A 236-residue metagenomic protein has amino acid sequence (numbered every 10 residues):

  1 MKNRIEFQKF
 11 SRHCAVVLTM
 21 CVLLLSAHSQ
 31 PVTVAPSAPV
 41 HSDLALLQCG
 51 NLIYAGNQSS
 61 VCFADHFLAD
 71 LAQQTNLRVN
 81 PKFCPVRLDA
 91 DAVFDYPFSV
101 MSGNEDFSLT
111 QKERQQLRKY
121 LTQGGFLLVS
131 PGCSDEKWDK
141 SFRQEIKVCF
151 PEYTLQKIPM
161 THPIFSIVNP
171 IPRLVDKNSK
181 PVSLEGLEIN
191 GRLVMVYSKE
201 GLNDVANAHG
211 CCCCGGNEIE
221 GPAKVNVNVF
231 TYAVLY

Functional and structural regions predicted by a protein language model:
K2-V17: Bacterial N-terminal signal peptides that target proteins for export
C14-S26: Bacterial N-terminal signal peptides
S29-F98, N104-E105, L202-N203, H209-Y236: Aromatic-Pro/Gly-enriched surface loop or interdomain linker that acts as a lid/target-recognition segment
V34-P36, K82-L88, T110-Q116, S179-S183: Alpha-helical scaffolding within the catalytic cores of extracellular/periplasmic polymer-degrading hydrolases
A45-Q48, F63-A64, E136-H209, G216-V227: An acidic, glycine-rich "communication" segment
L47, F94-F98, Q123-F126, N190-V194: Loop/turn elements at helix/coil->beta-strand transitions in domains of secreted/extracellular proteins
L52-A55, M101-N104, S130-C133, I158-M160 (+1 more regions): Active-site-proximal beta-strand/loop segments in catalytic clefts of secreted hydrolases
F98-D139: Short alpha-beta junction capping motif
